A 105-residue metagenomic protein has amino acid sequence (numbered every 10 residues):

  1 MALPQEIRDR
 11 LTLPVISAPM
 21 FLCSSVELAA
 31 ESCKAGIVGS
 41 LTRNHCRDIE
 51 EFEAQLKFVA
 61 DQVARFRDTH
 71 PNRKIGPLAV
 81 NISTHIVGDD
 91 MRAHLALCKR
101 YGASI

Functional and structural regions predicted by a protein language model:
M1-I105: Active-site entrance/lid segments in N-terminal catalytic domains of soluble metabolic enzymes
